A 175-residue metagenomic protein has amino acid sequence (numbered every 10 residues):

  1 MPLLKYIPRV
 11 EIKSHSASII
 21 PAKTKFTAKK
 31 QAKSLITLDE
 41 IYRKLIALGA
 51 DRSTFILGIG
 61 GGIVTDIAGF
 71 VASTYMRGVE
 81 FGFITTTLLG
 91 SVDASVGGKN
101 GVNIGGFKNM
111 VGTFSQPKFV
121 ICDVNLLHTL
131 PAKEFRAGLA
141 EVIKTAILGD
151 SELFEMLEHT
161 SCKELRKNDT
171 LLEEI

Functional and structural regions predicted by a protein language model:
M1-F55, K144: ATP/NTP phosphate-donor binding region
L35, D39, K133, I147-L148 (+1 more regions): Alpha-helix N-cap/helix-start motif at coil-to-helix transitions, marked by capping-box chemistry
L57-G58, C122: Redox-cofactor binding/interface segments in oxidoreductases and associated redox assembly factors
G58-I59, I84: Structural motif
G62: Acidic-aromatic/histidine active-site loop/patch
T65: Catalytic nucleophile loop
G69-K163: A glycine/threonine-rich phosphate-anchoring loop and its flanking beta-alpha core in nucleotide/phosphate-binding
E158-I175: Oxyanion-binding "anion nests"
